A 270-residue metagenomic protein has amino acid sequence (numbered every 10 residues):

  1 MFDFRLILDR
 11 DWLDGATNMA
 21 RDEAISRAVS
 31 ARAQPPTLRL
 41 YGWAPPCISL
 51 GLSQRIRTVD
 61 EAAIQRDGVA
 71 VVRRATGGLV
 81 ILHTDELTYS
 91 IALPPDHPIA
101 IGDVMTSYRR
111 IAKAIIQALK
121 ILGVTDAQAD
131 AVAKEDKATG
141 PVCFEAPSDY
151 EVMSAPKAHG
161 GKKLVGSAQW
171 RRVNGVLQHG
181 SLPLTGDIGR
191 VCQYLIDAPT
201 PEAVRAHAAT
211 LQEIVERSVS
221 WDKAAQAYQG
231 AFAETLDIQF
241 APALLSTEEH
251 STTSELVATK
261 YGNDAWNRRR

Functional and structural regions predicted by a protein language model:
M1-G77, I238: N-terminal low-complexity, intrinsically disordered segments
T17, R21, D103-I111, S220-A224: Short amphipathic alpha-helical segments
A31, T125-D126, A155-K162, T247-E249: Intrinsically disordered, low-complexity coil segments
Q34, A44, H83-D85, A146-D149 (+2 more regions): A generic structural signal for well-ordered coil/turn residues at beta-strand boundaries that shape enzyme active-site
V59-A100, S220-K223, A227: A glycine-rich, hydrophobic loop/mini-helix early in the fold
D85-D149, M153-K157: Internal, conserved structured core segments that host functional sites
A112-D136, W170-R270: Long, positively charged amphipathic alpha-helical accessory segments at protein N-termini or as interdomain linkers
P141-V176, G180-S181: Conserved active-site beta-strand-loop modules that form the wall/rim of enzyme catalytic pockets and either contain
